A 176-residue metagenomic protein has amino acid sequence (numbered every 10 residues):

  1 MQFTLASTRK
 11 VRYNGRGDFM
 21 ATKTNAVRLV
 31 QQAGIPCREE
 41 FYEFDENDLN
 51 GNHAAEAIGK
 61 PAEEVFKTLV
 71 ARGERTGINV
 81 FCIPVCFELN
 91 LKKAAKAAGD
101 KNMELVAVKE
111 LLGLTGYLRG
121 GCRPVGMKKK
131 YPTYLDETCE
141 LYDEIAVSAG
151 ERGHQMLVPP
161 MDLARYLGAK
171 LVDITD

Functional and structural regions predicted by a protein language model:
F3-D176: Extended, low-hydrophobicity, polar/charged segments
